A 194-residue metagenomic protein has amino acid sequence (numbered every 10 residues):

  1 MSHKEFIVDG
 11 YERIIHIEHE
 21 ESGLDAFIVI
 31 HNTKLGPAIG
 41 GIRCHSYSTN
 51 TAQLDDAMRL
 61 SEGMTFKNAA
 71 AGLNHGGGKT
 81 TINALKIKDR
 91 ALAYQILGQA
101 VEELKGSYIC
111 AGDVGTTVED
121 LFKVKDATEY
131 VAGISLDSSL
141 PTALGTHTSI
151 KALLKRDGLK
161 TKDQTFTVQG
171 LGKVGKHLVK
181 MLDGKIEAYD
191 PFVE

Functional and structural regions predicted by a protein language model:
M1-L136: N-terminal ligand-binding/catalytic initiation module
D137-E194: Glycine-rich phosphate/diphosphate-binding loop of Rossmann-like nucleotide-binding domains
